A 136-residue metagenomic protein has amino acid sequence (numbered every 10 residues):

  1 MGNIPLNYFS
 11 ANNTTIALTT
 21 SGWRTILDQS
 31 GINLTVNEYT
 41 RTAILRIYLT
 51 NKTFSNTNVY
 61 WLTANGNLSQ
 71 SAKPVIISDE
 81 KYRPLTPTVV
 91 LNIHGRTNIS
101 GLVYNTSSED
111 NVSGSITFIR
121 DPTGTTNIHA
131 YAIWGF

Functional and structural regions predicted by a protein language model:
M1-S30, G124, G135: Glycine-rich, low-complexity segments
N12-N13, N33, N51, N67 (+3 more regions): N-linked glycosylation sites
G22-N92: Beta-rich globular "head" domains
N37-R41, D110, G124: Solvent-exposed loop and beta-edge segments used for protein-protein assembly and interaction
I44-R46, S115, H129-Y131: Beta-strand secondary-structure signal
L85-V112: Short, structured beta-strand-loop surface elements
E109-D121: Low-complexity, intrinsically disordered Gly/Pro/Thr-rich segments
F118-F136: Short, structured beta-strand segments at or near domain termini in extracellular proteins/domains
